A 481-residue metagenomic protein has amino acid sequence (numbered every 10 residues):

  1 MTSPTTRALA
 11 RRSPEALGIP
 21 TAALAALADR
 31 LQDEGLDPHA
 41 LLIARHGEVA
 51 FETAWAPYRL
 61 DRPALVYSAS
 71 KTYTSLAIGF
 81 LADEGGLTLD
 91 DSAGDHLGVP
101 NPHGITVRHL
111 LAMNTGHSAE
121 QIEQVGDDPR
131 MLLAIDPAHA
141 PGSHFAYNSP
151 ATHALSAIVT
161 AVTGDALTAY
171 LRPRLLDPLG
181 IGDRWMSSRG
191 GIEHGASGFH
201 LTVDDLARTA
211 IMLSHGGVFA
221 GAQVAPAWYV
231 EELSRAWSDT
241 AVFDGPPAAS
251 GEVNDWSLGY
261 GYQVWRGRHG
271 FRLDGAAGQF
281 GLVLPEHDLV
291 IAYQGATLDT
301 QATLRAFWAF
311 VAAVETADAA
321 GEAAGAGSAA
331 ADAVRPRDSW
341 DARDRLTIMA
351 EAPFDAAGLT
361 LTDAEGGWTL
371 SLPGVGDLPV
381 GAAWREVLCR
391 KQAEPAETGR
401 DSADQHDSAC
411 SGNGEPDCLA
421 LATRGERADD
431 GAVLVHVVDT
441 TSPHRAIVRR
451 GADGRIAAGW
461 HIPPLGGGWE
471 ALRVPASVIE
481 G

Functional and structural regions predicted by a protein language model:
I19-R30, E48-T53, H109-P141, F145-Y147 (+1 more regions): Short, charged, amphipathic alpha-helices and their helix-cap/turn boundaries
T21-R59, G281-L282, D288-A292: A short, well-structured edge-of-sheet supersecondary motif
G47, P63-L89, L110, L155-V159 (+1 more regions): Active-site SXXK
L65, D83-T115, T163-L201: Active-site helix/loop module of the DD-peptidase/beta-lactamase fold, centered on the serine-lysine SxxK catalytic
A151-I158, S197-V218, V230, Q279-A296: Active-site-proximal alpha-helical segments within enzyme catalytic domains
D183, E231-I291: Active-site Gly/Thr loop motif
G275-V334: Structured C-terminal helix/loop/strand segments within mature extracytoplasmic catalytic/sensor domains
A323-G481: Peripheral terminal and inter-domain segments
